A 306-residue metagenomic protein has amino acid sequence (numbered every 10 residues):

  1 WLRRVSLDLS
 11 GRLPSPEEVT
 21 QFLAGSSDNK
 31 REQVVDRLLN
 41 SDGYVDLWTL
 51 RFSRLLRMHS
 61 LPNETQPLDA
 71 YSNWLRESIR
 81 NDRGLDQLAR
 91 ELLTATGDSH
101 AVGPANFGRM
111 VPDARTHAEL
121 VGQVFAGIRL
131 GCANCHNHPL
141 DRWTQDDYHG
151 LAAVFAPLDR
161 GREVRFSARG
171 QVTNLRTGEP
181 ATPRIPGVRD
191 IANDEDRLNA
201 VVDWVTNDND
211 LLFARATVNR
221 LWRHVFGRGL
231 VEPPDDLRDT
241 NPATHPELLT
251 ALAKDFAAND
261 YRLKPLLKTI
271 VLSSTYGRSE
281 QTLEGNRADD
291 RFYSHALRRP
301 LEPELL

Functional and structural regions predicted by a protein language model:
W1-R3, D8-G43, L55-L306: Primarily short, surface-exposed interaction patches in extracytoplasmic proteins
L47-L50: Conserved AdoMet
